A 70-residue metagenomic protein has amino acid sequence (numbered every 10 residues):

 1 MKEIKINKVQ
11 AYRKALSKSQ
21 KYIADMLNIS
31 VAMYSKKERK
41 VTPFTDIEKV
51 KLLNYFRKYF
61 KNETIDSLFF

Functional and structural regions predicted by a protein language model:
M1-A15: A short, Lys/Arg-rich alpha-helix, primarily the initiator
K8, K36-K37, K49: A general lysine-centric signal
A11-K14, N28, R39-V41: Residue-level detection of the helix-turn-helix DNA-binding "recognition helix"
R13, A24, L53: The alpha-helix within a helix-turn-helix
S17-K36: Short alpha-helical DNA-recognition segment
I47-E63: DNA major-groove recognition helix of helix-turn-helix/homeodomain DNA-binding modules
T64-F70: Short amphipathic recognition helices of helix-turn-helix/homeodomain-type DNA-binding modules
